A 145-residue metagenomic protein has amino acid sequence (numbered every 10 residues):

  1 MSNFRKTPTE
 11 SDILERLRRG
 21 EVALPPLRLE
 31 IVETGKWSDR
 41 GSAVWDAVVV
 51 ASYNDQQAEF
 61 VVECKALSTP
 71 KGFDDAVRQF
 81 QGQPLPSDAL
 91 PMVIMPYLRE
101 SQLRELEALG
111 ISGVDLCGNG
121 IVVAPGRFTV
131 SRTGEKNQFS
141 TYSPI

Functional and structural regions predicted by a protein language model:
M1-K36: Acidic-basic catalytic patches of nuclease active cores, encompassing PD-(D/E)XK and other metal-cofactor nuclease
T34-V44: ATP-binding glycine-rich phosphate-binding loop
A43-P84, M92-V93: Conserved catalytic cores of phosphodiester-cleaving nucleases, focusing on short active-site segments
V77-R78, L106-I111: "Short basic amphipathic alpha-helical interaction patches in structured regions
L90-Q102, E107-A108: Amphipathic, heptad-repeat alpha-helical coiled-coil/stalk segments that mediate oligomerization, tethering
G110-V122: Charged, structured surface patches that assemble and position nucleic-acid processing machinery
I121-T129: Asp-box/WD-like beta-propeller blade repeats and closely related beta-sheet repeat scaffolds
F128-I145: Short alpha-helical segments that sit at the start of domains
